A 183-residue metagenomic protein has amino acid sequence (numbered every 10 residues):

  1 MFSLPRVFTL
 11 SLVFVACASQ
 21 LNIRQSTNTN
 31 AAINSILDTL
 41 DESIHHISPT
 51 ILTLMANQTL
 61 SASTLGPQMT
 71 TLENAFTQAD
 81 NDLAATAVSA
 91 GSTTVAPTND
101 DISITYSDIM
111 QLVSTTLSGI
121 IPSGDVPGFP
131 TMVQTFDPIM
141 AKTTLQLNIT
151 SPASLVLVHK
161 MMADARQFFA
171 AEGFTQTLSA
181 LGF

Functional and structural regions predicted by a protein language model:
M1-S26: Fungal secretory targeting signals
Q20-F183: A taxonomically broad motif for mature regions of secreted/extracellular, amphipathic or lipid/surface-interacting
